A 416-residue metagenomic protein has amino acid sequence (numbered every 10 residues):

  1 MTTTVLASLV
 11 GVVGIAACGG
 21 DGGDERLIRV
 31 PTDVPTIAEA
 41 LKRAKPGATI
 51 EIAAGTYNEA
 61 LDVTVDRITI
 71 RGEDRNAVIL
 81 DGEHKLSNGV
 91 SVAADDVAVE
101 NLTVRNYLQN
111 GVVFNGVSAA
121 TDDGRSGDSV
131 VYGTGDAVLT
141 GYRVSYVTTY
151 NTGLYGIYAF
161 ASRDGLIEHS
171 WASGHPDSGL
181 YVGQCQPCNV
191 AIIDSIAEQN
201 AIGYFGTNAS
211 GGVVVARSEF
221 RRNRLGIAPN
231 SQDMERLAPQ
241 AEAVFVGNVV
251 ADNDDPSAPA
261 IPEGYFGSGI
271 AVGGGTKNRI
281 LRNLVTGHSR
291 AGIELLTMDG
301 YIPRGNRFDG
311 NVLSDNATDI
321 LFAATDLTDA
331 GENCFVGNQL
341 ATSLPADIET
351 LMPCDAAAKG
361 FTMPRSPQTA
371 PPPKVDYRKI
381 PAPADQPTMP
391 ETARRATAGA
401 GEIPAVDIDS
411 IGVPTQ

Functional and structural regions predicted by a protein language model:
T3-G14: Bacterial N-terminal signal peptides
V12-R29: C-terminal region of N-terminal signal peptides and the immediate post-cleavage residues of exported proteins
D24-E51, T56: Acidic Gly/Asp/Thr-rich repetitive segments characteristic of extracellular carbohydrate-active and adhesion proteins
T49, Y57-V63, D81-V92, L108-F114 (+9 more regions): Short glycine/acidic-rich loop motifs that flank beta-strands on beta-rich extracellular proteins
E51, N316, L321-Q416: Acidic, glycine- and Ser/Thr-rich low-complexity intrinsically disordered tracts in extracellular/secreted proteins
Y57-T69, I79-A137: Extracellular beta-strand-rich solenoid/capping regions of secreted or surface-exposed proteins that bind or remodel
E73-A77, D95-N106, D123-Y132, D136-N151 (+7 more regions): Right-handed parallel beta-helix
G247, P262-Y265, A271-A356: Extracellular beta-rich repeat passengers
